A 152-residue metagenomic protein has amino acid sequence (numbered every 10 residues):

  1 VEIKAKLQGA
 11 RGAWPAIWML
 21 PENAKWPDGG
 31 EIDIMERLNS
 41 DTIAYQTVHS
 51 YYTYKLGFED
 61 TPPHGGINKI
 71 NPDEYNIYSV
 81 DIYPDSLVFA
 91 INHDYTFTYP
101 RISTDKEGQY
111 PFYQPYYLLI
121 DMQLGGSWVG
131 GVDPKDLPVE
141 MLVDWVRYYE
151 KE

Functional and structural regions predicted by a protein language model:
V1-E152: GH16 jelly-roll
